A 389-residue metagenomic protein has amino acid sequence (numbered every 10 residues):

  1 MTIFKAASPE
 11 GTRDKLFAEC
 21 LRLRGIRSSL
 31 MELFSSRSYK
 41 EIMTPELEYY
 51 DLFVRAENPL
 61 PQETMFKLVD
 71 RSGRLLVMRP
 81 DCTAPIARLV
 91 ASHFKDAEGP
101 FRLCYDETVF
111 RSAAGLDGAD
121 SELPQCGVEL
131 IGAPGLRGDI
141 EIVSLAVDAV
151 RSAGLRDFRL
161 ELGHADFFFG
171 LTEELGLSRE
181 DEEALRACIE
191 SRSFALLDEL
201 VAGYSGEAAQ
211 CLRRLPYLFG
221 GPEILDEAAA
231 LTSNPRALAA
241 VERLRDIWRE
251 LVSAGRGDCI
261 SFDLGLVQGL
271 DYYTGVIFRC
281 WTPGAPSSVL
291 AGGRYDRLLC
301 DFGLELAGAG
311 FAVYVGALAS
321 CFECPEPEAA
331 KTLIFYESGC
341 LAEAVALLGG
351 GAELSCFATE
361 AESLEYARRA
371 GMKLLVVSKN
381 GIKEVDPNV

Functional and structural regions predicted by a protein language model:
M1-A84, I140, E161: TRNA-binding/sensing appendages of the translation machinery
E19-R37, E48-Y49, T83-K95, L103-L155 (+1 more regions): Positively charged, Gly/Ser-enriched RNA/tRNA-binding surfaces
T44-Q62, G163-E173, L266-T274, E362-E365: Beta-rich nucleic-acid/ligand-interaction surfaces
T64-D70, G176-E199, R256: Acidic, His- and aromatic-enriched active-site or binding-groove loops in soluble protein domains that engage sugars
K67-M78, A187-E190, S378-V389: Short, basic, helix/turn surface patches
L145-S152, D166-G176: Hydrophobic mid-domain F-helix/FG-region of cytochrome P450s
S152-L160, A165-F168, D181, A195: Extended alpha-helical scaffolds
